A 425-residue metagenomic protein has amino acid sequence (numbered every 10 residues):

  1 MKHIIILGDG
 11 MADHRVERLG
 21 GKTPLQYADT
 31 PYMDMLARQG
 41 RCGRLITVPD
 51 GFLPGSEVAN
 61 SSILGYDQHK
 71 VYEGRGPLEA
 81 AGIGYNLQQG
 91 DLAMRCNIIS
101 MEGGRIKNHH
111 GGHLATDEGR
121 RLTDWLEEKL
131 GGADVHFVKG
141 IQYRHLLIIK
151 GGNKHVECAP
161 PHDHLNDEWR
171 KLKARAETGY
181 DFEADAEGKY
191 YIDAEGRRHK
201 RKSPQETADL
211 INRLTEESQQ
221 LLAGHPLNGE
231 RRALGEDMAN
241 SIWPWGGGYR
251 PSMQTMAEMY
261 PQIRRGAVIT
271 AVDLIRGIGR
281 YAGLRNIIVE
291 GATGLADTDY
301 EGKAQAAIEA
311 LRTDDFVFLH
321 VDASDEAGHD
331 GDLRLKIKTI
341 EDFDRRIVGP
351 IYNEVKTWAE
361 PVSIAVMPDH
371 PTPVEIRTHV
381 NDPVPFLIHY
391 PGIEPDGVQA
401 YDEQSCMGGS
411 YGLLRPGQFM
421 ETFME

Functional and structural regions predicted by a protein language model:
M1-E425: Feature captures the catalytic ectodomains and active-site-proximal regions of enzymes that hydrolyze or transfer
